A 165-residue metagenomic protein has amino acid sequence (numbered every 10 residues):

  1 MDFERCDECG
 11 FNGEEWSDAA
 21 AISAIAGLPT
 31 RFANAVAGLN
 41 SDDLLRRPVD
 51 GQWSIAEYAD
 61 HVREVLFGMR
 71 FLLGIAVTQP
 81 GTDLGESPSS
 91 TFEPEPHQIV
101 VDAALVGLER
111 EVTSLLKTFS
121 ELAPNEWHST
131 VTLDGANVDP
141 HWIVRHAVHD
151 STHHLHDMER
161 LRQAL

Functional and structural regions predicted by a protein language model:
M1-E4, D43-S89, H128-L165: Short, contiguous alpha-helical
M1-I25: Terminal targeting/low-complexity segments that flank the catalytic cores of oxidoreductases
E14-W16, S90-L105, L133-W142: Acidic/His metal-coordination segments adjacent to aromatic residues that form catalytic metal sites in metalloenzymes
A21, I25, G51, L108 (+1 more regions): Aromatic-acidic/polar surface patches that form glycan- and anion
S23-A33, T91-H128: Acidic/histidine-rich alpha-helical segments that form the ligand environment of transition-metal centers
I25-W53: A glycine-rich, hydrophobic loop/mini-helix early in the fold
P29, A33-A37, L66-R70, G74 (+3 more regions): Structural signal for well-ordered, non-membrane alpha-helices
